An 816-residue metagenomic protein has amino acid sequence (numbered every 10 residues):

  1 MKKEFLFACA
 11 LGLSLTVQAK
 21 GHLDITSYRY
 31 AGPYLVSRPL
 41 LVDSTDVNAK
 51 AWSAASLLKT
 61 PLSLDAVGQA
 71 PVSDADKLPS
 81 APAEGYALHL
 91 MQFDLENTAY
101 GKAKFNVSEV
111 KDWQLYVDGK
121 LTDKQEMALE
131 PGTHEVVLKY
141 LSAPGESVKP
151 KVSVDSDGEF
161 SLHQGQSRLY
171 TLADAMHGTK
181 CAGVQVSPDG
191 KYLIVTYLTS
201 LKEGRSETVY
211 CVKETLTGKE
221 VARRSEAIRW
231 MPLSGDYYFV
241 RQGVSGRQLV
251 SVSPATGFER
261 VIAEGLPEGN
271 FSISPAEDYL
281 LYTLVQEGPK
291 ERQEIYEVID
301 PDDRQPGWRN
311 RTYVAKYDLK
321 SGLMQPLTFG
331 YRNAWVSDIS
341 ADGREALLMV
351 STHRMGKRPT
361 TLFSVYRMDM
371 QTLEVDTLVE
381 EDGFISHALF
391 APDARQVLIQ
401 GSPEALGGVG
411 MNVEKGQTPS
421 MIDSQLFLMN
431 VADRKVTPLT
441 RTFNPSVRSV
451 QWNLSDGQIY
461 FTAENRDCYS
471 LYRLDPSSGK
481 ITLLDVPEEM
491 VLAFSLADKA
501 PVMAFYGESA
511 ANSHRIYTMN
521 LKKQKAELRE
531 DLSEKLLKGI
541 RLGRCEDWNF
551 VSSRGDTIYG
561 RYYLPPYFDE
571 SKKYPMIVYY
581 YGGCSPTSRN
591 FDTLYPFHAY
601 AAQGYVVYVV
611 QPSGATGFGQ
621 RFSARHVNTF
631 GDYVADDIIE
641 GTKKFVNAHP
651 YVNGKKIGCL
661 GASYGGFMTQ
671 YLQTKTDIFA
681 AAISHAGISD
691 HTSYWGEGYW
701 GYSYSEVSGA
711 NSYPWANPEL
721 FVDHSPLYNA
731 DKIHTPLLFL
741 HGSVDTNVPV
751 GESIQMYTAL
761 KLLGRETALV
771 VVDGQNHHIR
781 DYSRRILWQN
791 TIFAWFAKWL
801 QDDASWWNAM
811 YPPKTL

Functional and structural regions predicted by a protein language model:
K20-L78, E135-L169: Accessory carbohydrate-binding/adhesion or oligomerization-edge regions at the termini of glycan-active proteins
G101-Q114, V136: Aromatic-lined ligand-binding clefts that engage carbohydrates, nucleic acids, or primary amines
E130, V184-Y192, I228-Y238, F271-Y279 (+5 more regions): Blade-terminus and WD-like Trp-Asp/Gly-His loop motifs, strongest in beta-propeller folds
H177-G178, Y197-V209, V240-V250, A263-G269 (+10 more regions): A flexible loop/linker signature enriched in serine peptidases of the S9 family
C181-Q185, Y192-Y197, G204, L281-V285 (+9 more regions): Non-catalytic accessory segments flanking enzyme active sites
E214-T217, S253-G257, D318-G322, D369-L373 (+3 more regions): Short loop/turn segments that connect beta-strands within beta-propeller blades
L532-K655, A662, G696-G701: Cap/lid segment of the alpha/beta-hydrolase catalytic domain
V609-L816: Active-site-proximal cap/loop segments of hydrolase catalytic domains
